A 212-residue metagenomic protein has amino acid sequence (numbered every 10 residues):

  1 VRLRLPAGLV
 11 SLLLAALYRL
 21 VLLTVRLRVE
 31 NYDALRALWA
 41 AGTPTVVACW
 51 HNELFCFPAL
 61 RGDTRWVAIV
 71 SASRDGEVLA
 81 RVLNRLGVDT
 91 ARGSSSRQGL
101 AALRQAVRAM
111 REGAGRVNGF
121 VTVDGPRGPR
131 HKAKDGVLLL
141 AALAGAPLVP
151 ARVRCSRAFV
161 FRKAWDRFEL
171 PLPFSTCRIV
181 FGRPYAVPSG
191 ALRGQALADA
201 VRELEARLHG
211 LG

Functional and structural regions predicted by a protein language model:
V1-D63, V88, V107, E203-G212: Membrane-anchoring hydrophobic helices of lipid-metabolizing enzymes
V1-R26, V78, L100, L143 (+1 more regions): Alpha-helical membrane-targeting segments
P44-Q98, V160-F161: Catalytic core of membrane glycerolipid acyltransferases/transacylases, capturing the structured, soluble-facing
A59-D63, R85-L86, E112-G113, A141-P147: Alpha-helix C-terminal capping segments
N84-G87, A109-M110, D166-L172: Short, hinge-like loop/turn segments at secondary-structure boundaries
Q105-L140, A144: Catalytic-site beta-strand/loop segments enriched in glycine and acidic/polar residues
K134-L192: A cross-family acyltransferase "interaction/gating" segment
